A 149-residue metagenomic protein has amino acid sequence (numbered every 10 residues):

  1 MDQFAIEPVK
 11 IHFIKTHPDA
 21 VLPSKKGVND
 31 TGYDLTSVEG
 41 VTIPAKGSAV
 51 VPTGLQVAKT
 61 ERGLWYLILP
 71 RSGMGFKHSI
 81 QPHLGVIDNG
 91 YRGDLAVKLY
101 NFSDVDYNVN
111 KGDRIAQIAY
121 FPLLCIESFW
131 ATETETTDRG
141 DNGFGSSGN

Functional and structural regions predicted by a protein language model:
M1-N149: DUTPase catalytic domain/fold
